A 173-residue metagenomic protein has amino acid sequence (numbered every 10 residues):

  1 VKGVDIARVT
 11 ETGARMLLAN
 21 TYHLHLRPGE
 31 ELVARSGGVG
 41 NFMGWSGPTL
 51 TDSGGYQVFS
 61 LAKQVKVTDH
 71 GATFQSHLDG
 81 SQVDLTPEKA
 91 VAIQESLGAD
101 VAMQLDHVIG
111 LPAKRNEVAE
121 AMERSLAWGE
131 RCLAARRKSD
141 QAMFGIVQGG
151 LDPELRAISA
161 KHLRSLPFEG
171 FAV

Functional and structural regions predicted by a protein language model:
V1-K138: Non-catalytic, usually N-terminal nucleic-acid engagement modules in DNA/RNA processing proteins
E123-L126, A135-V173: Glycine-rich phosphate/ribose-binding loops and adjacent secondary-structure elements that form binding surfaces
